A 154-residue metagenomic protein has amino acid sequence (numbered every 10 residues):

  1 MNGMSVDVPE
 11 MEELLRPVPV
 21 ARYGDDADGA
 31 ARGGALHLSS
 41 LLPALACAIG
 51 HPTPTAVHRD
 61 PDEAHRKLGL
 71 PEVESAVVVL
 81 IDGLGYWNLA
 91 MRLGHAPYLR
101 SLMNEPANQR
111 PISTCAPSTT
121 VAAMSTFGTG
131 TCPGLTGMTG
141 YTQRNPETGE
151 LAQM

Functional and structural regions predicted by a protein language model:
N2-A76, G83-M154: Active-site nucleophile/metal-coordination loop of metallo-enzymes that catalyze phosphate/sulfate and related
